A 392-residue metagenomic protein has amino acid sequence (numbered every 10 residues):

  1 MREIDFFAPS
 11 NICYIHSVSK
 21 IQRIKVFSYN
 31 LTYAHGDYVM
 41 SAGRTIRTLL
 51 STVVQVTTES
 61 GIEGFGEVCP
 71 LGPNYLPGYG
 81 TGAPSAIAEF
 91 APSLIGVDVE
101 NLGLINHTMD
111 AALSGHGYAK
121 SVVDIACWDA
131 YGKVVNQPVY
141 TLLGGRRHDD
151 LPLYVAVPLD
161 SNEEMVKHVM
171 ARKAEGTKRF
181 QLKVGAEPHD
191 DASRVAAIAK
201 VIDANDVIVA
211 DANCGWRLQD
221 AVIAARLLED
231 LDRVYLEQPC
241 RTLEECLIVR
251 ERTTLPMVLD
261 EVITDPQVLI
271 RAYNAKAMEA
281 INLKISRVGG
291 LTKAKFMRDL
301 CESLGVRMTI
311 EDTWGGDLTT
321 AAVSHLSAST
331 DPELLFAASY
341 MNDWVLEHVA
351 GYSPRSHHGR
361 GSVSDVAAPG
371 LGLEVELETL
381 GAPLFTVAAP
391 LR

Functional and structural regions predicted by a protein language model:
H16-F65, C69-N74, N342-V349: Structured beta-strand/loop patches that form or line metal/cofactor-binding pockets in enzymes
Q22-G36, S51, W314-R392: Flexible C-terminal active-site loop/helix
R23, T57-V134: Metal- or metallocofactor-binding catalytic centers and their adjacent structured scaffolds across diverse enzyme
V54, G61, F90, V123 (+9 more regions): Conserved, mostly hydrophobic/aromatic
P92, D232, R241-P256, I263-S362: Shared catalytic-loop signature of beta/alpha-barrel
T141-T253: Metal-dependent enolase-superfamily TIM-barrel catalytic cores that perform enediolate-based chemistry
